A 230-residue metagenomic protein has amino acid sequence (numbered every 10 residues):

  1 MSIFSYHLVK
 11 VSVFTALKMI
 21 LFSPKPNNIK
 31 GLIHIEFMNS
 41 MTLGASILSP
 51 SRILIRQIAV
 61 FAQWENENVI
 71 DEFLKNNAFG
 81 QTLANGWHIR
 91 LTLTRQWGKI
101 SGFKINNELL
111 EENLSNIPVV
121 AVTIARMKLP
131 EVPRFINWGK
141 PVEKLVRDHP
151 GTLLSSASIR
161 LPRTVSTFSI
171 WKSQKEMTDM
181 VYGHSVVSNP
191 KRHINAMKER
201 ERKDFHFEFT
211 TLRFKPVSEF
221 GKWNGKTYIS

Functional and structural regions predicted by a protein language model:
M1-I58, E67-F73, N85-T164, E176-S185 (+1 more regions): Short S/T/G/P-rich N-terminal loop/turn motif that feeds into the first structured element of a domain
L74-K75, N195: Electropositive, surface-exposed helix/loop patches at the edges of structured domains that serve as adaptable
N77-N85, V187-N189: A common structural junction motif
L161, K191-R200: Acidic/histidine-enriched, beta-strand-rich ligand/metal-binding domains
